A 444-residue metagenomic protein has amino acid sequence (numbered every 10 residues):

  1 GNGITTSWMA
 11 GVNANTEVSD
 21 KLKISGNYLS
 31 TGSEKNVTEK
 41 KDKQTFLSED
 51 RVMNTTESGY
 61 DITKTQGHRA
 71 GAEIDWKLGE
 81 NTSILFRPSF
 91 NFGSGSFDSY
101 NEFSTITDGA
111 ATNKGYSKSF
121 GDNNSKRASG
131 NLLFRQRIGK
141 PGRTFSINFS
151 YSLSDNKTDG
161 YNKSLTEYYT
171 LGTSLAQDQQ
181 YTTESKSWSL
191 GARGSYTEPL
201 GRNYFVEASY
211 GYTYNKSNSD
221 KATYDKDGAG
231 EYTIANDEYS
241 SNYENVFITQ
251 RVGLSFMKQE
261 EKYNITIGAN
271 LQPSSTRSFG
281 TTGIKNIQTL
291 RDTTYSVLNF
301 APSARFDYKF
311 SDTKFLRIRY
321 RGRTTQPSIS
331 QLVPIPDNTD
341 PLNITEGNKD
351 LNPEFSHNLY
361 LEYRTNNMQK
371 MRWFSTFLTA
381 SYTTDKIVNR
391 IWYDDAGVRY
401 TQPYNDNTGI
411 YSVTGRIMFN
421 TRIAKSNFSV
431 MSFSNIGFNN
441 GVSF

Functional and structural regions predicted by a protein language model:
G1-F444: Primarily recognizes Gram-negative and organellar outer-membrane beta-barrels
